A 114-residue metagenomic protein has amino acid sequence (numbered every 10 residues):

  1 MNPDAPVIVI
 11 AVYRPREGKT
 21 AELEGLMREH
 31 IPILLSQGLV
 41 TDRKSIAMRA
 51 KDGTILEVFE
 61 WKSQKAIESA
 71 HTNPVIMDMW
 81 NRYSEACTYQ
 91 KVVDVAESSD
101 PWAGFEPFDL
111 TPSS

Functional and structural regions predicted by a protein language model:
M1-D4, G25, S113-S114: Short, low-complexity N-terminal intrinsically disordered segments enriched in polar/charged residues
N2, P32-K44, E60-E97: An amphipathic, aromatic/His-enriched active-site/gating alpha helix that lines ligand/cofactor pockets
P6-R14, L56: Active-site-flanking beta-strand signature of metal-NTP-handling nucleotidyl enzymes and homologous cyclase-like
A11, M27-L34: Hydrophobic alpha-helical core bundles mediating ligand binding, dimerization, or RNAP-core interactions
R14-L26: Short, surface-exposed ligand-recognition loops at beta-strand->loop->(often short) alpha-helix junctions that present
E24-L26, R49, H71-T72, I76: Amphipathic alpha-helical hairpins
I46-D52: A short beta-turn/loop motif at secondary-structure boundaries
V95-S114: Acidic/histidine-enriched, glycine/proline-rich intrinsically disordered or flexible terminal extensions
